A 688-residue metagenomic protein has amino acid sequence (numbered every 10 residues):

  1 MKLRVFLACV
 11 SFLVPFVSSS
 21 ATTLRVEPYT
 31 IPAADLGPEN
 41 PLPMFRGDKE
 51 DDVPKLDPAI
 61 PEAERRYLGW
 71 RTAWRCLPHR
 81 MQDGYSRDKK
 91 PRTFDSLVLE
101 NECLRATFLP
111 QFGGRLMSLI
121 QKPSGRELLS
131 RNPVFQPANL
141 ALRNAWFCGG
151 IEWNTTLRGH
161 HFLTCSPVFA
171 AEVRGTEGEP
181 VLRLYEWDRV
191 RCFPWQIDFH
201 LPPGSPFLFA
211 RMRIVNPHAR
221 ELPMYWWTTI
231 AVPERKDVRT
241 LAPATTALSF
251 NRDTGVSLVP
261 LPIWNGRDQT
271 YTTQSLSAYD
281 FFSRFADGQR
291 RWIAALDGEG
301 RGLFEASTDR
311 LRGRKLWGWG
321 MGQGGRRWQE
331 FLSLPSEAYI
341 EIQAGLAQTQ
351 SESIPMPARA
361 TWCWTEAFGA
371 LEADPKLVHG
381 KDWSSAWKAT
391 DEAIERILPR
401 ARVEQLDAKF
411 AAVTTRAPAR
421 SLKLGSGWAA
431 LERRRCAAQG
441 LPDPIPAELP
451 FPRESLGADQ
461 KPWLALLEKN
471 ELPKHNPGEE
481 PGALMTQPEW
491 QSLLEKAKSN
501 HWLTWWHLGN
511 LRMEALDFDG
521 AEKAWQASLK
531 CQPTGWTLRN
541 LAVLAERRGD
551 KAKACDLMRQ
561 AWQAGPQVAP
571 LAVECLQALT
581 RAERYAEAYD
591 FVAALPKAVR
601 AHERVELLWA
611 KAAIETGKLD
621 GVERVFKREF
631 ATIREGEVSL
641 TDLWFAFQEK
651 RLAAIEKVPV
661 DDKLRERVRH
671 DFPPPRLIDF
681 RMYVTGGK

Functional and structural regions predicted by a protein language model:
E27-G69, L97-E100, T107, Q111 (+7 more regions): A contiguous, surface-exposed recognition patch within enzymatic or periplasmic domains that forms
A59-E102, C148-F207, Q323-S351: Extended, loop-rich substrate-binding clefts of extracytoplasmic carbohydrate-active enzymes
L97-E102, A106-F108, A171-V173, M212 (+1 more regions): Short Pro-Gly-centered flexible turn/kink motifs
L503-H507, W536-N540, P570-C575, E603-W609 (+1 more regions): Alpha-solenoid helical repeat scaffolds
